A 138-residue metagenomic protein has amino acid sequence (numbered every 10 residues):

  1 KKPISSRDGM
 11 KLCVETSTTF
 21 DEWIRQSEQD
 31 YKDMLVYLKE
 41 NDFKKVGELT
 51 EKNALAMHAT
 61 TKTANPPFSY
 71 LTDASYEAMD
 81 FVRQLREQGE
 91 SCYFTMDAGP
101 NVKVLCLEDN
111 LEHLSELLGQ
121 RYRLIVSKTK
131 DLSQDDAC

Functional and structural regions predicted by a protein language model:
K1-C138: C-terminal nucleotide
